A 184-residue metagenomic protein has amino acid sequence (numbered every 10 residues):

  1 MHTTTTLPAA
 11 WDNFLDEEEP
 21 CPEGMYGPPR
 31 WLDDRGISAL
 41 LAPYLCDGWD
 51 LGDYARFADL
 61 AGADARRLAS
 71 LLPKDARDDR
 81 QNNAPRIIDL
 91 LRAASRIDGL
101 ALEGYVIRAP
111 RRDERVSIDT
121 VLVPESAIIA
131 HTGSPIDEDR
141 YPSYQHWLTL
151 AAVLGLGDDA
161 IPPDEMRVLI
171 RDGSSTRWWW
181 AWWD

Functional and structural regions predicted by a protein language model:
M1-I136: Long, contiguous N-terminal structural blocks used for assembly/anchoring
E125, S143-W147, W179-A181: Functionally constrained cores in energy, signaling, and assembly domains
G133-L156: Short amphipathic alpha-helices in soluble, non-transmembrane regions that often serve as interface/regulatory elements
T149-D184: Acidic, proline/glycine-rich low-complexity IDRs
